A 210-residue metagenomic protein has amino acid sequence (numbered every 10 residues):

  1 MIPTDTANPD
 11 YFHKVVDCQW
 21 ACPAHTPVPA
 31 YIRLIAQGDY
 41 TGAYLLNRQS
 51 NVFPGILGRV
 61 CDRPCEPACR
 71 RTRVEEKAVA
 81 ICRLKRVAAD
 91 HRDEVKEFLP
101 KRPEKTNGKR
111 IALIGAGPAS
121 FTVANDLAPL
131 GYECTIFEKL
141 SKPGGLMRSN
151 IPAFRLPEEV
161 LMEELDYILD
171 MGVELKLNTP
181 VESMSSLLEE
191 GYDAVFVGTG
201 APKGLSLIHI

Functional and structural regions predicted by a protein language model:
M1-R110, E158, L188, V195-L207: Ferredoxin-type iron-sulfur electron-transfer modules and their immediate structural context
H25-A36, Y44-R48, K77-I81, I114-P180 (+1 more regions): Beta1-alpha1 glycine-rich phosphate/pyrophosphate-binding loop at the start of Rossmann-like nucleotide-binding domains
T135, A194-V195: Structural motif
M171, E190-G191: Structured helix-beta-strand junction loops
S183-S186: Short acidic active-site motifs
